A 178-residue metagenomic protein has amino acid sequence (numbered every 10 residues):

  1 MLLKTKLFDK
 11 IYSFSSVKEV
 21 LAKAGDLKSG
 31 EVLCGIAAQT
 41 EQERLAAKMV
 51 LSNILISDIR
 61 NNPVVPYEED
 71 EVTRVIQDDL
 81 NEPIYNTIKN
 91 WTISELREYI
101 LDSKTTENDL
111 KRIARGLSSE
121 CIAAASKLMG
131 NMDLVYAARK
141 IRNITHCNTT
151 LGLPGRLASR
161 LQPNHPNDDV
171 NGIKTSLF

Functional and structural regions predicted by a protein language model:
M1-R142: Long, compositionally biased, glycine/small-hydrophobic-enriched stretches that function as flexible linkers, tethers
C34-G35, C147, I173: Hydrophobic transmembrane signal anchors and adjacent membrane-proximal interface regions, especially in viral
R139, T149-P154: Solvent-exposed alpha-helices and their adjacent loops that cap or buttress functional pockets in soluble metabolic
T145-T150, H165: Mature, well-folded catalytic/scaffold domains that follow N-terminal targeting or propeptide regions
L157-I173: Active-site mouth loops of central-metabolism enzymes
